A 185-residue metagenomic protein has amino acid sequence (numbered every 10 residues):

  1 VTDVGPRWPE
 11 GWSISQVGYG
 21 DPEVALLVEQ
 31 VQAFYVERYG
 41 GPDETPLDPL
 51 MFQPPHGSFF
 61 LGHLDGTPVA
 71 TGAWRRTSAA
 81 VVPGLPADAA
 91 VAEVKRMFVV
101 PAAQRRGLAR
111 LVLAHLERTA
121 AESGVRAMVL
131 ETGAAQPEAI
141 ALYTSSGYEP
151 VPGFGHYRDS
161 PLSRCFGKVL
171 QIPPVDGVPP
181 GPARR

Functional and structural regions predicted by a protein language model:
T2-P6: Short acidic N-proximal helix/loop "leader" segments that mark the beginning of a domain or an inter-domain linker
R7-K95, V100-P101, L113-H115, T119 (+3 more regions): Acetyl-CoA-dependent GNAT
R7-W12, Q16-D21, A25-L26, R126-V129 (+2 more regions): C-terminal "cap" of GNAT-fold acetyltransferases
R96, A109-R110, E131-G133: Alpha-helical hinge/cap motifs
V100-A102, R106, A134: Active-site acidic-Proline motif in GNAT/NAT acetyltransferases
R106, E122-R126: Short coil/turn segments at alpha/beta junctions that flank glycine-rich nucleotide-binding fingerprints
R106, R110, A114: Residues forming the Rossmann-fold NAD(P)(H) cofactor-binding site
